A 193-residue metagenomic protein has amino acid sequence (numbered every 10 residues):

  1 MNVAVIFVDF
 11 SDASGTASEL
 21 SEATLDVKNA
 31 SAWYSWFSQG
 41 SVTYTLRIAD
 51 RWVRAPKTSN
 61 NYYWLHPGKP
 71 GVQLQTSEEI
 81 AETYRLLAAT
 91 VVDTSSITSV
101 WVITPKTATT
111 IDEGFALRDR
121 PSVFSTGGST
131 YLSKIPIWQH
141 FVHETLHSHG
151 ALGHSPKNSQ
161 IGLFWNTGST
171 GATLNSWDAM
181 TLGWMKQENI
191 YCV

Functional and structural regions predicted by a protein language model:
M1-P136, H140-F141: Zn2+-dependent metallopeptidase catalytic core
T107-V193: Extracellular hydrolytic enzyme modules, especially secreted metalloproteases of the metzincin/thermolysin-like class
